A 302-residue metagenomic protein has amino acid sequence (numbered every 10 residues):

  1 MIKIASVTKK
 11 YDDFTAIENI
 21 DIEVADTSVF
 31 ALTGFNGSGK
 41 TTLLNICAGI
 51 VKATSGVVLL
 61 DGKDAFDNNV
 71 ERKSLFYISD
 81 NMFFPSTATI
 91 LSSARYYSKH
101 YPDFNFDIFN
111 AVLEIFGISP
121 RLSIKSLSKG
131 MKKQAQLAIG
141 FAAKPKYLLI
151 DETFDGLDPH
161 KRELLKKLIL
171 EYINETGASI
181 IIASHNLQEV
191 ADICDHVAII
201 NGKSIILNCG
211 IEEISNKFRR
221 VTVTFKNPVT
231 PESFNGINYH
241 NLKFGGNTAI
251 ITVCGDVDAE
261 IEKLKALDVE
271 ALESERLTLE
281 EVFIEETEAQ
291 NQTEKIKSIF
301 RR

Functional and structural regions predicted by a protein language model:
T33-F35: The feature captures the beta-strand-to-loop junction immediately N-terminal to the Walker
A48: Helix-to-loop junction immediately C-terminal to a conserved catalytic motif
G56-E71: Conserved ABC transporter NBD signature motif
S79-A135: ABC-family P-loop ATPase nucleotide-binding domains
L165-C254: ABC transporter nucleotide-binding domain
T252-R302: C-terminal coupling/interaction segments
